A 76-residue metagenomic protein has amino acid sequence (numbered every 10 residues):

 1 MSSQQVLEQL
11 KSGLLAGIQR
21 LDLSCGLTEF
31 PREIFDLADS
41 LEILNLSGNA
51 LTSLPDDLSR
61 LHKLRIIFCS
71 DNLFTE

Functional and structural regions predicted by a protein language model:
M1-G48, T52-E76: The feature captures the LRR N-terminal capping module
